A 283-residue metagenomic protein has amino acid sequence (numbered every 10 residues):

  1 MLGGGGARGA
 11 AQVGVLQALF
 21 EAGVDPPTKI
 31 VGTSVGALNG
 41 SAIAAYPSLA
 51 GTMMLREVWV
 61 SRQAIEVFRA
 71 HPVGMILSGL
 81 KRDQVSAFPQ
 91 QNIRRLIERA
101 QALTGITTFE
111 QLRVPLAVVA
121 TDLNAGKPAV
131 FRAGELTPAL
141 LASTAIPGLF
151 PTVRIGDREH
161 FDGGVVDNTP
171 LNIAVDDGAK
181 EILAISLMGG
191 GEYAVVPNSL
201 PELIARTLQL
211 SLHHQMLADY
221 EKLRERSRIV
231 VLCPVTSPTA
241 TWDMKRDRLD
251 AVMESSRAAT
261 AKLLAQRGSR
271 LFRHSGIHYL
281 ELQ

Functional and structural regions predicted by a protein language model:
M1-T33, S41-Q283: Patatin-like phospholipase
